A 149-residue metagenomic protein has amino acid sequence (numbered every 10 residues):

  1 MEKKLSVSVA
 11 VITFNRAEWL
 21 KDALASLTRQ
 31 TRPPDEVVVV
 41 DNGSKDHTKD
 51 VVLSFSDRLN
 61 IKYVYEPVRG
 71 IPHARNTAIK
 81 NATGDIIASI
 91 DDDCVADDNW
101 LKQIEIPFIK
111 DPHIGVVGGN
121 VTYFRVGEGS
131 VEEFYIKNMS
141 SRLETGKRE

Functional and structural regions predicted by a protein language model:
M1-T28: N-proximal low-complexity "stem/linker" segments adjacent to membrane-targeting elements
K21, D46-S54, N99: Acidic helix N-cap motif at the loop->helix transition within catalytic regions of sugar-transfer enzymes
S26, P33, D41-D50, C94: A conserved acidic beta->alpha catalytic loop
D35-G43, V64-P67: Short beta-strand/loop segment that forms part of the nucleotide-sugar
E66-A82: Glycine-rich, basic loop-to-helix element that forms the pyrophosphate-binding segment of sugar-nucleotide handling
I87: Short aromatic/hydrophobic "clamp" motif used to bind/position activated sugar donors
N99-E132: Conserved donor NDP-sugar-binding/catalytic core segment of glycosyltransferases
G119, Y135-E149: Short, flexible, basic/aromatic active-site loop/helix in glycosyltransferases
